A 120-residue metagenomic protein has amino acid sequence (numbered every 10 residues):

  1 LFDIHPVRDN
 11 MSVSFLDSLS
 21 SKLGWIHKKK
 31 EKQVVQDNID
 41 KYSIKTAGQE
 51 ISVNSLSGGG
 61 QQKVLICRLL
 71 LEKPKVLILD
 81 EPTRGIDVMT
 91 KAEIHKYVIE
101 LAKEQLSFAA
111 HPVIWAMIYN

Functional and structural regions predicted by a protein language model:
L1-L56: Conserved P-loop NTPase catalytic core
L56-K63, V88: ABC ATPase nucleotide-binding domain "signature motif"
I66: Hydrophobic anchor residue at the start of the ABC signature
L71-K75, E81: A short, proline-enriched helix->beta-strand linker immediately N-terminal to the Walker B motif in ABC-type P-loop
D80, D87: ABC-family nucleotide-binding domains
K91-E104: Helical segment within the ABC ATPase nucleotide-binding domain
Q105-V113: Conserved H-loop
V113-N120: Conserved H-loop
